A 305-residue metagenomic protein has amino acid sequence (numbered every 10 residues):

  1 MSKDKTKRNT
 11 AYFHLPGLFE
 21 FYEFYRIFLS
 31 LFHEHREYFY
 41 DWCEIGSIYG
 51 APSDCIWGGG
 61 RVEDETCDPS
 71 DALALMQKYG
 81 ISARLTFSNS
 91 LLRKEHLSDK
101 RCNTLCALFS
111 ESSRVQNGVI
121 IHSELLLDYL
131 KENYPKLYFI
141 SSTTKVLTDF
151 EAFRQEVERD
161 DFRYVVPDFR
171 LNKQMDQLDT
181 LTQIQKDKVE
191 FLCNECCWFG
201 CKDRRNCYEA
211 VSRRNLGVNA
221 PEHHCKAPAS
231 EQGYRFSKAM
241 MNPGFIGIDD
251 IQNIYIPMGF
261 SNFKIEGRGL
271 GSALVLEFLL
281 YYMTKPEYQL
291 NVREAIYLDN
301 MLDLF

Functional and structural regions predicted by a protein language model:
S2-A152, E156, F162-F305: Active-site pocket-lining/capping segments in soluble small-molecule metabolic enzymes
